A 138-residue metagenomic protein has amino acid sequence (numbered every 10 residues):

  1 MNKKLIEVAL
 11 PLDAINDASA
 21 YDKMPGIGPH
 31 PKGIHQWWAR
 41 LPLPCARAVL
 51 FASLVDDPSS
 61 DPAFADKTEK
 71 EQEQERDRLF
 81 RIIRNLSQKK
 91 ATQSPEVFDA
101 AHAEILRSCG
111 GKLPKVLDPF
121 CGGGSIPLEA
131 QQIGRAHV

Functional and structural regions predicted by a protein language model:
M1-N2, A100: Short charge-dense sequence patches
N2-L41, C45-A48, P58: N-terminal-proximal low-complexity accessory segments that begin disordered and transition into the first
H35-A39, T68, K115: Short secondary-structure transition/capping motifs
A39, P58-S59, Q132-H137: Class I S-adenosyl-L-methionine-dependent methyltransferase module
V49-S53: Active-site nucleophile-adjacent alpha helix/oxyanion-hole segment immediately C-terminal to the catalytic cysteine
S59-K70: Short, glycine/acidic-rich hinge or "gate" loops at secondary-structure transitions that mediate conformational
Q72-Q74, R78, Q88-H137: Conserved S-adenosyl-L-methionine
